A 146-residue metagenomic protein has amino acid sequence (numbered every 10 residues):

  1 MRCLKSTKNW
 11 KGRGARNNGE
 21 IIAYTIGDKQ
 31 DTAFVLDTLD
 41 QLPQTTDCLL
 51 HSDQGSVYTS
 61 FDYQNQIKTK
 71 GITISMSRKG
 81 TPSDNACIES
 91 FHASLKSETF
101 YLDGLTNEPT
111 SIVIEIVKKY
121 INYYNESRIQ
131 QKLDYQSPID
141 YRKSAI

Functional and structural regions predicted by a protein language model:
M1, G19, D53, N85 (+2 more regions): Short, conserved catalytic/metal-binding motifs centered on acidic residues
M1-I22, D28: An active-site-proximal beta-strand-loop segment
E20, Y24-T45, L49: Active-site beta-loop-alpha junctions of metal-dependent nucleic acid enzymes, especially the RNase H-like/DDE
E20-Y24, S75-S77, F100-D103: Short small-residue beta-strand/loop micro-motif enriched in glycine and branched aliphatics
G27, D31-F34, Y58-M76, C87: Surface/interface recognition patches
S52-Q54, S60-F61, I74-K96, D140-K143: RNase H-like two-metal-ion nuclease catalytic core shared by retroviral integrases and related mobile-element nucleases
K68-I72, S94-I146: C-terminal domain-tail junction helix/linker
